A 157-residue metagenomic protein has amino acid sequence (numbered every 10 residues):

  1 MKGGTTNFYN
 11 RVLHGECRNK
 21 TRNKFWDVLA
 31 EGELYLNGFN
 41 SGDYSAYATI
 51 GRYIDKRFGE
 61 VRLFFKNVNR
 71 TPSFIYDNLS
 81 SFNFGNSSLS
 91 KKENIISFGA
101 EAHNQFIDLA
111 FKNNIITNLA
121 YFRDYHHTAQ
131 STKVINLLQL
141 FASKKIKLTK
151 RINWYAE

Functional and structural regions predicted by a protein language model:
M1-E157: Exposed, low-structure sequence patches enriched in small/polar residues
